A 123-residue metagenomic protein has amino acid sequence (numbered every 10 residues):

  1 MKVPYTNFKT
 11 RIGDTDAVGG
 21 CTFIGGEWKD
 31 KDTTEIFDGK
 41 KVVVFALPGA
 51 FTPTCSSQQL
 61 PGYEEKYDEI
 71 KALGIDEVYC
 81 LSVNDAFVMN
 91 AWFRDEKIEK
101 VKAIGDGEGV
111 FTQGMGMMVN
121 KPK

Functional and structural regions predicted by a protein language model:
M1-K123: Chalcogenol-based redox active-site neighborhoods
